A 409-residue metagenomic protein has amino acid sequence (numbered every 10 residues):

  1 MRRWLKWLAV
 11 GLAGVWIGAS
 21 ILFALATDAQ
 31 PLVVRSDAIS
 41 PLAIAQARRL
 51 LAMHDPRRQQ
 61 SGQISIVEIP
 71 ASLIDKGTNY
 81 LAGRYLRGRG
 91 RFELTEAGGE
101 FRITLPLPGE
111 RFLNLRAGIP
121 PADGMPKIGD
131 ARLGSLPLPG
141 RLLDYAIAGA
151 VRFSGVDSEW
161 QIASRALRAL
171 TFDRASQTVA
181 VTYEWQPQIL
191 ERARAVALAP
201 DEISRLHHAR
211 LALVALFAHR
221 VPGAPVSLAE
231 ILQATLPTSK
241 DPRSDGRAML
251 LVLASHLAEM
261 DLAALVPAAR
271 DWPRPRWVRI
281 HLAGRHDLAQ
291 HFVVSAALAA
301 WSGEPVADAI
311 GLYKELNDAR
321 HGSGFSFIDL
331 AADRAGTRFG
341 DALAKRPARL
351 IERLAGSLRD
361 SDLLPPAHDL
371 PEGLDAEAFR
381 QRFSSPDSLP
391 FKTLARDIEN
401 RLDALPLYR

Functional and structural regions predicted by a protein language model:
R2-P222, R334: Extracellular/lumenal and peripheral-membrane lipid-interaction modules
Q63-S65, R132-L133, R279-L288, H321-S326: Second-shell loop/turn segments in exported
R192-D287, P390-R409: "…centered on the first transmembrane helix and the immediately adjacent amphipathic helix/loop
W277-R279, H286-F292, A296, K314: Function-critical hydrophobic alpha-helical transmembrane segments in multi-pass membrane proteins
H291-S295, D318-E352, G356-L363: Alpha-helical transmembrane segments that form the membrane-embedded catalytic/substrate-binding core of multi-pass
A297-G303: Membrane-interface helix/loop boundary segments of multi-pass membrane proteins
G303-A319: Small-polar-interrupted transmembrane alpha-helices in polytopic inner-membrane proteins
A342-R409: Primarily interfacial, aromatic-capped hydrophobic alpha-helices that serve as membrane anchors
